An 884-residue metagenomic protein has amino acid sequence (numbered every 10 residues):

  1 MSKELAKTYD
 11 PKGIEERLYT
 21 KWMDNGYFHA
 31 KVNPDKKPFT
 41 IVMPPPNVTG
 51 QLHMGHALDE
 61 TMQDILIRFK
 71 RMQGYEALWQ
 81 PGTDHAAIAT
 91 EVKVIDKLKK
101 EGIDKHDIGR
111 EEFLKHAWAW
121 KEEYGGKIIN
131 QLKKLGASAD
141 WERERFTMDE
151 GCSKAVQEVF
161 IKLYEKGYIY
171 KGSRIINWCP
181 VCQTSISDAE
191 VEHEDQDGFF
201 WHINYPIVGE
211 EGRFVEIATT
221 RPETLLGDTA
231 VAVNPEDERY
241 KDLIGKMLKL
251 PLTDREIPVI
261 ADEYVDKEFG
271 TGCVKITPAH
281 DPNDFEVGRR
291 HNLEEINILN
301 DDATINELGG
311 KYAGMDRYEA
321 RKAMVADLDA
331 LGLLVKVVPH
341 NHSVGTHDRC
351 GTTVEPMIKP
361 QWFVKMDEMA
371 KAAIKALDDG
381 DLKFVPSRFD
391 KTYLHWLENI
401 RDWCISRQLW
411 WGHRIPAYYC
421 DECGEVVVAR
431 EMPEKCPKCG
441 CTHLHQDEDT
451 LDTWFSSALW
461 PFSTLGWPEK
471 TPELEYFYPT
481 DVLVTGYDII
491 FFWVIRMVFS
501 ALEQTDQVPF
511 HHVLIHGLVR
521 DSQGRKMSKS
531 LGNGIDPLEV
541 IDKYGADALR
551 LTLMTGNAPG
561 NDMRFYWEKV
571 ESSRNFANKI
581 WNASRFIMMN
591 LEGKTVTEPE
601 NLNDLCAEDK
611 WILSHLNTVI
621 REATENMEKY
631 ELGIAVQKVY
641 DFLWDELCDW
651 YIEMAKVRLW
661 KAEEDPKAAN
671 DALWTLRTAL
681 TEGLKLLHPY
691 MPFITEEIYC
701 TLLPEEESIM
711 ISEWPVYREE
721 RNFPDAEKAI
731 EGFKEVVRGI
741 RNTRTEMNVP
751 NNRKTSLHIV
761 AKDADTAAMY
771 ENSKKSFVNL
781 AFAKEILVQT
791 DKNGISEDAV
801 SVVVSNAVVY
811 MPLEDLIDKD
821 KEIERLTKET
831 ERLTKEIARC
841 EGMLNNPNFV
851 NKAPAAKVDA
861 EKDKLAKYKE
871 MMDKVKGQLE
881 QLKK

Functional and structural regions predicted by a protein language model:
M1-M54, A77, V335, D348 (+1 more regions): Non-catalytic terminal extensions that flank enzyme cores
K3, T8, R17, K21-N25 (+8 more regions): Residue patterns forming the tRNA-binding/recognition surfaces of aminoacyl-tRNA synthetases and related DALR
K31-V94, T147, V156, I217-T219 (+6 more regions): N-terminal catalytic cores of NTP/NDP-binding nucleotidyl/phosphoryl-transfer enzymes
P34-K36, P44-P45, Q80-E91, E144-C152 (+3 more regions): Short, solvent-exposed turn/loop segments enriched in Gly/Ser/Thr/Pro and often Arg
H56, P282-V287, I495-Q504, V639: Alpha-helical support elements that line or immediately flank enzyme active sites and cofactor-binding pockets
R68-E76, K97-R110, N130, K134-A139 (+17 more regions): Secondary-structure transition/capping motifs at alpha-helix termini and the adjoining loop/turn into the next element
H202, H395-F455, L459, E503-A546 (+2 more regions): Feature 926 captures the class I aminoacyl-tRNA synthetase adenylation module centered on the KMSKS loop
D254-I260, E448-Y478, D645, D649-I652: Active-site-adjacent "gating/activation" loops or surface patches in catalytic cores
